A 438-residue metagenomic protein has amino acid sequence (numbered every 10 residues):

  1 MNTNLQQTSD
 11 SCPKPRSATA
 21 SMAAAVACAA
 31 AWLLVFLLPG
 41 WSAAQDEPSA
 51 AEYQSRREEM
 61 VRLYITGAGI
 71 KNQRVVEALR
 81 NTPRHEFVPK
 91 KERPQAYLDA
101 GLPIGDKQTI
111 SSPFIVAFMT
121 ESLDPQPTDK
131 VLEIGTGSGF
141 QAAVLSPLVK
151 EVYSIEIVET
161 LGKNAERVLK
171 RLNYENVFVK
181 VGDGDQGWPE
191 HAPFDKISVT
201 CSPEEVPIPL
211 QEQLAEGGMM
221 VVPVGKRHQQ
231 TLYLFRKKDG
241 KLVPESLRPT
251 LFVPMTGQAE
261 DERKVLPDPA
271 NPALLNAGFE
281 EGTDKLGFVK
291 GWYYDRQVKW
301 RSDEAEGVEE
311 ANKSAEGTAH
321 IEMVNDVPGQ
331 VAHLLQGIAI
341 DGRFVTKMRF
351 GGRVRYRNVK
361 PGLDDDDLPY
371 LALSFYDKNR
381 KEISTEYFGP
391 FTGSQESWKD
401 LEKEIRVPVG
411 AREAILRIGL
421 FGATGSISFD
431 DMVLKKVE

Functional and structural regions predicted by a protein language model:
M1-A23: N-terminal secretory signal peptides that target proteins for export/translocation
A25-P39: Bacterial N-terminal signal peptides
G40-A44: Sec/Tat signal peptide C-region and signal peptidase I cleavage site
Q45-L132, L148, K163, R171: Class I SAM-dependent transferase core
F87-K90, V243, P254-T256, G282-G291: Short, solvent-exposed loop/turn elements at domain surfaces
D124-Y233: Conserved nucleotide-cofactor-binding alpha/beta core module
G225-A273: Active-site capping/gating segments
R263-E438: Extracellular and organelle-lumenal recognition/adhesion modules and their flexible linkers in secreted
